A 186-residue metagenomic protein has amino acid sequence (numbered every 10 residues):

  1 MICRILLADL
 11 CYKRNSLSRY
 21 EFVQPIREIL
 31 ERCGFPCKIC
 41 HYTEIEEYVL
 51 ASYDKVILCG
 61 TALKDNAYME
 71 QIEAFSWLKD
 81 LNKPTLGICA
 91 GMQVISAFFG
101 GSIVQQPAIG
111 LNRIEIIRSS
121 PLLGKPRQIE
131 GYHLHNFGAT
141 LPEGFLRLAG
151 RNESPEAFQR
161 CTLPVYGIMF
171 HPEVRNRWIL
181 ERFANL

Functional and structural regions predicted by a protein language model:
I2-S16, P25, I29, Q106-I109 (+1 more regions): Amide-donor transfer/coupling interface in amidating biosynthetic enzymes
K13-E21, Y68-E70: Short, flexible/disordered intra-domain loops and linkers
R14, E46, D65, V94 (+1 more regions): Flexible, glycine-rich phosphate/dinucleotide-binding loops and adjacent beta-alpha linkers at cofactor/substrate
E28-G87, F99: Flexible gly/pro-rich beta->alpha loop and the following alpha-helix that scaffold active-site loops
E47-S52, V94-A97, T140-G144, F158-R160: Short loop/helix-cap segments at secondary-structure boundaries that form the rim of catalytic
I88-M92: Active-site loop->helix "elbow" adjoining a glycine-rich segment at hydrolase catalytic centers
Q93-V94, L111-N112: Short gly/pro/ser/thr-enriched loop/turn and capping motifs at secondary-structure boundaries
G100-V104: Post-Walker A helix-loop "phosphate-sensing" segment adjacent to the P-loop in P-loop NTPases
